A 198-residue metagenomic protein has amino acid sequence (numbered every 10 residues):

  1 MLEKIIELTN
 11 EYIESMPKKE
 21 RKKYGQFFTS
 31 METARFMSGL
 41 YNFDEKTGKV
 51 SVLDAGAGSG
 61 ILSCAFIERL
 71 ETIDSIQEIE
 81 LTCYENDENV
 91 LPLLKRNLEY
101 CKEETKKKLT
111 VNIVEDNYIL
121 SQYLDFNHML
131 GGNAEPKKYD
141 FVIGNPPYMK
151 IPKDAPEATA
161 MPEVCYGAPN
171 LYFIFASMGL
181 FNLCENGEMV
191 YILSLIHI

Functional and structural regions predicted by a protein language model:
M1-S75, T82-C101, Q122, P146: Class I S-adenosyl-L-methionine
L98-L130: S-adenosyl-L-methionine
F126-F141: A short acidic, Gly/Pro-enriched loop at the edge of an enzyme's catalytic core that lines a small-molecule cofactor
V142-M149: Amphipathic alpha-helical repeat scaffolds
P152-P156: Conserved ATPase-coupling elements of RecA-like P-loop NTPase cores
A160-C184: Glycine-rich S-adenosyl-L-methionine
G187: Glycine-centered, small-residue-biased loops immediately flanking beta-strands in adenine/cofactor-binding cores
I196-I198: Conserved small/polar residues in nucleotide/adenosyl-binding loops
